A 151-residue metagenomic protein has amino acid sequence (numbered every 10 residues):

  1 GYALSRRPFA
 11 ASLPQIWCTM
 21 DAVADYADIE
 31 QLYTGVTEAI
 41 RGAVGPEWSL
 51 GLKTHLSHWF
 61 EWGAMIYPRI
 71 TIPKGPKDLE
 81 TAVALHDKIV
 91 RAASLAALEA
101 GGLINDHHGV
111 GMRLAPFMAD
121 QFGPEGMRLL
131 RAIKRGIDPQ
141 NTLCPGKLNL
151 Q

Functional and structural regions predicted by a protein language model:
G1-A92, A100: C-terminal substrate-recognition/cap domain of FAD-linked oxidoreductases
G1-Y2, K53-M65, H107-F117, G146-Q151: A glycine-rich phosphate-binding loop feature that marks nucleotide/adenosyl-phosphate handling sites
V36, P68, A93, H108 (+2 more regions): Hydrophobic, well-ordered secondary-structure elements that form the walls of internal hydrophobic environments
M65, G102-L103, Q140-N141: Structural motif
K88-L114, M118-P124: C-terminal structured "cap/appendage" subdomains that terminate the fold
V110-Q151: Activity-critical C-terminal alpha-helical subdomain
